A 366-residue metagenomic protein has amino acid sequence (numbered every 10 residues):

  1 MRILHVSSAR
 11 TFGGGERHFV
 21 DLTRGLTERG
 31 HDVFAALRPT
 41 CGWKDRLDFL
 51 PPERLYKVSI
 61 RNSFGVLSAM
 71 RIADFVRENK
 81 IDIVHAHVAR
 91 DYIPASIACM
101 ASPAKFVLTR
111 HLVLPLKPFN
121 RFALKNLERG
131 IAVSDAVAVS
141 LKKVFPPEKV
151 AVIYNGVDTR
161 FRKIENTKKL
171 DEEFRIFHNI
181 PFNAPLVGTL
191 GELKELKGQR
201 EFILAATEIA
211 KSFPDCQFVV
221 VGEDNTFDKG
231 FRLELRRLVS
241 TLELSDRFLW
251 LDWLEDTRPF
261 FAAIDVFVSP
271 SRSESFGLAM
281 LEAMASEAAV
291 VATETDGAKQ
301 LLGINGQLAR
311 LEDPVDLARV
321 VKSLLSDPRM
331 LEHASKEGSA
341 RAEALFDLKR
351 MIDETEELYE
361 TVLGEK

Functional and structural regions predicted by a protein language model:
G13-D21, P185, T189-K211, F218 (+3 more regions): A conserved mid-protein helix/loop that constitutes part of the nucleotide-sugar donor-binding site
A36-L37, A289-A292: Short hydrophobic beta-strand element within catalytic cores of glycosyltransferases and related nucleotide-activated
M100-D135, F145: A conserved, positively charged/aromatic
A136, G156: Carbohydrate-associated surface elements
K163-I180, L235-R237, S335: A short helix/loop element that forms part of the nucleotide-sugar donor recognition site in Leloir-type
R232-D252: Nucleotide-activated donor-binding/catalytic signature segment of Leloir-type glycosyltransferases, i.e., the conserved
W253, R272: Aromatic "clamp/platform" in nucleotide-sugar-dependent glycosyltransferases that forms part of the donor/acceptor
I304-V315, S323-R329: Conserved acidic donor-binding segment of nucleotide-sugar-dependent glycosyltransferases
